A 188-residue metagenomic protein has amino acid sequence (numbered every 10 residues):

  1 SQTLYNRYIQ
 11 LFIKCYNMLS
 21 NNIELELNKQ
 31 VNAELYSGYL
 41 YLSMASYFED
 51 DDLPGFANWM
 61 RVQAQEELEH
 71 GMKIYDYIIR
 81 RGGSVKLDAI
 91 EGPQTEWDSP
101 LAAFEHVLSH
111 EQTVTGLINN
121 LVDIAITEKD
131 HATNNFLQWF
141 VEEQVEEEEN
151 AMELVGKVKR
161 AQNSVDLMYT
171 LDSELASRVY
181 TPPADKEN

Functional and structural regions predicted by a protein language model:
S1-N188: Iron-associated oxidoreductase/ferritin-like identity signal
